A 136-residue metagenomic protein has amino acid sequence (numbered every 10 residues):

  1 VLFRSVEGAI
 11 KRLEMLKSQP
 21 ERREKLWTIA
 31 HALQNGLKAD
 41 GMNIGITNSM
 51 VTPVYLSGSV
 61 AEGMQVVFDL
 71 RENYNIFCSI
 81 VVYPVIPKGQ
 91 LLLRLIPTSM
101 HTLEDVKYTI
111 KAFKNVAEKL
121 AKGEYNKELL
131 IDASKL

Functional and structural regions predicted by a protein language model:
V1-L2: Short, small-residue-biased leader/transition segments that mark boundaries at the very start of proteins
S5: Active-site phosphate/pyrophosphate-binding segments
L13-S18: Glycine- and Gly-Pro-enriched alpha-helical subdomains that act as flexible, kink-prone "lid/hinge" or packing modules
Q19-Y74, Y83-Q90, P97-E104, L130-L136: Conserved PLP-binding catalytic core of the aspartate aminotransferase-like
E72-F77, F113-A121: A common structural junction motif
E118-L136: Flexible helix-coil linker/hinge segments at domain or subdomain boundaries
